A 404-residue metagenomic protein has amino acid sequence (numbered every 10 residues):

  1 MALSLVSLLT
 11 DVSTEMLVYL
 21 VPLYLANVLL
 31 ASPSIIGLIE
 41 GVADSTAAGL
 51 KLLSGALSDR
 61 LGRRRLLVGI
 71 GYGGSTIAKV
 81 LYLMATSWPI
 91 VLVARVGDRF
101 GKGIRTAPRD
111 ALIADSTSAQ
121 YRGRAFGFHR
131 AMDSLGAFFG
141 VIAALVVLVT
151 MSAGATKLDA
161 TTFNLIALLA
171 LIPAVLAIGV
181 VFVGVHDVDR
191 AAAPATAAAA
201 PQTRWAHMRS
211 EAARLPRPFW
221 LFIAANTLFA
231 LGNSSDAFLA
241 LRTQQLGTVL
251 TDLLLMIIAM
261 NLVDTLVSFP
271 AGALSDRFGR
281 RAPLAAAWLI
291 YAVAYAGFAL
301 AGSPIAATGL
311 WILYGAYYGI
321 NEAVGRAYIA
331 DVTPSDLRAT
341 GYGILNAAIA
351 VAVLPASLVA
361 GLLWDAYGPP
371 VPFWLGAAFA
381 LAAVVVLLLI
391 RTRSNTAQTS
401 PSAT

Functional and structural regions predicted by a protein language model:
M1-A47, P218-M256: Helix-loop boundary and gating motifs at the non-cytosolic
L23-V28, F139-T161, P355-P369: Transmembrane alpha-helix termini and helix-breaking/packing motifs in multi-pass membrane transporters
L38-A56, I258-P270: Central cavity-lining transmembrane alpha-helices of secondary-active solute carriers, predominantly the Major
L50-R63, L148, V267-R280, W364-D365: Helix-to-loop junctions at the C-terminal end of transmembrane segments in multipass secondary transporters
L66-V80, A282-G297, A377: Structural signature of the two symmetry-related core transmembrane helices
A94-L135, Y328: Cytoplasmic helix-loop-helix junction between adjacent transmembrane helices in 12-TM secondary transporters
A144, L148, L171-A195, A383-R391: C-terminal membrane-cytosol helix-exit motif in multi-pass small-molecule transporters
D187-A225, T404: Juxtamembrane intracellular "pre-TM" segments in multi-pass secondary transporters
